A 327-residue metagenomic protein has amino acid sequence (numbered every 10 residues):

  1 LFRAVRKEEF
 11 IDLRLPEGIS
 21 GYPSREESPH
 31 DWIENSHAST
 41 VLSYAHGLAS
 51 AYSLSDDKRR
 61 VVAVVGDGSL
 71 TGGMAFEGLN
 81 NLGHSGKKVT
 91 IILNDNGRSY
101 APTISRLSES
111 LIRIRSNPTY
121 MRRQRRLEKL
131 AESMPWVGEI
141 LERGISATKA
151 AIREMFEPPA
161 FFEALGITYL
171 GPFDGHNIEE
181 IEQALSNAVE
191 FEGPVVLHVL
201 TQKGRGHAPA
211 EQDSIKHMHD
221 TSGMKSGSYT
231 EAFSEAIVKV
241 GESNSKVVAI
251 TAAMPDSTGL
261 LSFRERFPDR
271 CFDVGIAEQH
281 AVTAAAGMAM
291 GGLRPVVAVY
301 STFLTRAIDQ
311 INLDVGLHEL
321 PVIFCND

Functional and structural regions predicted by a protein language model:
L1-R6, G193, T201-T305, Q310-E319: Non-catalytic terminal/interface segments that mediate subunit docking, oligomerization, and allosteric communication
L1-S85, V247, T251-A252, L260-L261: Cofactor-binding active-site loop characterized by glycine-rich and histidine/acidic residues
R6-G21, H84-S99, T119-R122, F272 (+1 more regions): A glycine-rich helix N-cap at a beta->alpha junction
I33-E34, D57-G72, V89-I92, V247-I250 (+3 more regions): A short, small-residue-rich loop immediately preceding and capping a beta-strand
S69-G73, D174-E182, T302-T305: Active-site glycine- and acidic-residue-rich loops that bind and position anionic ligands or nucleotide-like cofactors
G72-N94, S108-R115, L293-R294, H318-P321: A short alpha/beta connector and helix-capping loop motif
N96-A232: Long, well-ordered, tryptophan-enriched scaffold segments
